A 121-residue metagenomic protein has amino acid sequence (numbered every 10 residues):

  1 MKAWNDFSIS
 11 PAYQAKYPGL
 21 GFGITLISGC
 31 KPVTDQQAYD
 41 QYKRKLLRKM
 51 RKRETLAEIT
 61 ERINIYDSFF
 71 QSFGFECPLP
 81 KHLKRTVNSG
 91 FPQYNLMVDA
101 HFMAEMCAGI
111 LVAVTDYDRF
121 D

Functional and structural regions predicted by a protein language model:
M1-D121: Charge-biased, low-complexity intrinsically disordered regions
